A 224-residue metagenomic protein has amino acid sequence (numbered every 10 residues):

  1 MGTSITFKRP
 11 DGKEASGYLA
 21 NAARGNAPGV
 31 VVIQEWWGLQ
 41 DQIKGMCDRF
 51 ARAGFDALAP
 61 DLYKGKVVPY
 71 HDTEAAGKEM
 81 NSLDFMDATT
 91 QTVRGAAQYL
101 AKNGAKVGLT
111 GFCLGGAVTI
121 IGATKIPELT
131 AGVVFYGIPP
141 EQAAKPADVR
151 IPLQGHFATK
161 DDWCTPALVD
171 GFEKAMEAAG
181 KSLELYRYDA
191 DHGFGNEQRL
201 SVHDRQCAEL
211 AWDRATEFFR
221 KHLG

Functional and structural regions predicted by a protein language model:
M1-G224: N-terminal cap/leader regions of alpha/beta-hydrolase-fold enzymes, predominantly small-molecule hydrolases
